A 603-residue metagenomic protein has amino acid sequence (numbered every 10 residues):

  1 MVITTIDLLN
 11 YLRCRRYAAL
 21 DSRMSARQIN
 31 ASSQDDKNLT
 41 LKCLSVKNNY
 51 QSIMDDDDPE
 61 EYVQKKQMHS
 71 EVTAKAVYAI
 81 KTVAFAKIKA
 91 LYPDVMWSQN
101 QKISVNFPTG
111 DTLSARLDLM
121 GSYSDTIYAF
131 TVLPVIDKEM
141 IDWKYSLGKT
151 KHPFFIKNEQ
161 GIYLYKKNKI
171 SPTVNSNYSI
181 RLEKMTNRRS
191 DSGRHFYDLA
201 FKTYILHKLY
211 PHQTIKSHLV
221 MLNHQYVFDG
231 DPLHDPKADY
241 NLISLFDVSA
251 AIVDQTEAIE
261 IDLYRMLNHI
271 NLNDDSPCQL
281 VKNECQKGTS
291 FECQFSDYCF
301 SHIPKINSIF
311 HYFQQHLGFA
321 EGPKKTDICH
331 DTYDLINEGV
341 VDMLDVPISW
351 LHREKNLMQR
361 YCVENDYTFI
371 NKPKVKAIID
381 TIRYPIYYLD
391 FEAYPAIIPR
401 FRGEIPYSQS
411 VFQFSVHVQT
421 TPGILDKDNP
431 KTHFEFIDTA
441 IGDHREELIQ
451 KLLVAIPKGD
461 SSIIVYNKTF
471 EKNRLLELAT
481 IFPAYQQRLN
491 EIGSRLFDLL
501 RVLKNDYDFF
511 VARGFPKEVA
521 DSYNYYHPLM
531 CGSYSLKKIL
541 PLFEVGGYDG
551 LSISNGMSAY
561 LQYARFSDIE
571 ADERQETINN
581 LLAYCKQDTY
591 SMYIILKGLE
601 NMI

Functional and structural regions predicted by a protein language model:
M1-A129, I136-Y165, N307, H311-T368: Metal-dependent nuclease catalytic cores that hydrolyze phosphodiester bonds in DNA/RNA, characterized by
I3-T5, S114-R116, S122-D125, H212-K216 (+6 more regions): Short, well-ordered loop/turn elements at secondary-structure boundaries
A18, A26-I29, D137-K138, Y226-V227 (+9 more regions): Flexible loop/turn segments at secondary-structure boundaries
A19, F310-K355, K427-T439, D443-S462 (+6 more regions): Terminal, non-catalytic protein-protein interaction segments that mediate quaternary/complex assembly
S25-R27, K144-K149, P232-A238, R402-V411 (+2 more regions): Short secondary-structure boundary/capping segments
K81, F85, P108, A129-P134 (+3 more regions): Conserved RNase H-like, two-metal-ion catalytic cores of nucleic-acid enzymes
Q99-I103, R116, G121-D125, A129-I136 (+5 more regions): Conserved DEDDh/DEDDy metal-dependent 3′-5′ exonuclease domain
H195, H218-L222, G230-P236, L245-F310 (+4 more regions): Acidic, Mg2+-coordinating catalytic module of metal-dependent nucleases/exonucleases that use a two-metal-ion mechanism
